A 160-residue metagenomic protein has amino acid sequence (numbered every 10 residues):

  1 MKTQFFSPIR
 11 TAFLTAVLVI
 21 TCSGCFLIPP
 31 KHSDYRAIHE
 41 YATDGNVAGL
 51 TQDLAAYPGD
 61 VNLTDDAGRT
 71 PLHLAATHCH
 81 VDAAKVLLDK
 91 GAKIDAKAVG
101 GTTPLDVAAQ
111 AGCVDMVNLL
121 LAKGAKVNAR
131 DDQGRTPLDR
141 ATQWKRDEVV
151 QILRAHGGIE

Functional and structural regions predicted by a protein language model:
K2-F13: Bacterial N-terminal signal peptides that target proteins for export
F5, G24-A56, E160: Intrinsically disordered, low-complexity regulatory segments in ankyrin-centric signaling systems
E40-G45, L74-H80, V107-C113, R140-R146: Ankyrin repeat A-helix N-terminal signature
N46-L54, H80-L88, C113-L121, R146-R154: Ankyrin repeat structural motif
N128-E160: Leucine-rich solenoid repeat scaffolds
